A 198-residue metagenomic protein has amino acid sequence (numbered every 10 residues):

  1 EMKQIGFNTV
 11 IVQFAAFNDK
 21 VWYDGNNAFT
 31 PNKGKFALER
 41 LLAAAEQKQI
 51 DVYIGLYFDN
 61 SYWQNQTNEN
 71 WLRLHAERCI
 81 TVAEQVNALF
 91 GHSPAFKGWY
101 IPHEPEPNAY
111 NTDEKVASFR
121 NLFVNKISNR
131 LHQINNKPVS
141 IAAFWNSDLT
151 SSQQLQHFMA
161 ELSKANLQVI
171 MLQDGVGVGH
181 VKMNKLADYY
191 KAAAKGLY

Functional and structural regions predicted by a protein language model:
E1-Y198: Glycan-processing catalytic domains of CAZymes
